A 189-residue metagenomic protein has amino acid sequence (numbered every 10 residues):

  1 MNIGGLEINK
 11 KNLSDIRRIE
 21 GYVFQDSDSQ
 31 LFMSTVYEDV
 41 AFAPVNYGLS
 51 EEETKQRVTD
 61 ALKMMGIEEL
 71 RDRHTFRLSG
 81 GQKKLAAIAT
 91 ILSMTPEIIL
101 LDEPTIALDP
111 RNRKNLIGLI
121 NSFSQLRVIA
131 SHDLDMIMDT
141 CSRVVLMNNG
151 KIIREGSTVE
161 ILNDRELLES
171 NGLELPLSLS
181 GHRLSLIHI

Functional and structural regions predicted by a protein language model:
E52-L70: Conserved ABC ATPase "signature" region
H74-L78, Q82: Conserved ABC ATPase signature
I99-D102: Catalytic Walker B motif of ABC-type/P-loop ATPase nucleotide-binding domains
S131-H132: H-loop/switch region of ABC-family ATPase nucleotide-binding domains
I137-D139: A short, surface-exposed alpha-helical micro-motif characterized by mixed small hydrophobic and charged/polar residues
V159, D164-I187: ABC ATPase nucleotide-binding domains
